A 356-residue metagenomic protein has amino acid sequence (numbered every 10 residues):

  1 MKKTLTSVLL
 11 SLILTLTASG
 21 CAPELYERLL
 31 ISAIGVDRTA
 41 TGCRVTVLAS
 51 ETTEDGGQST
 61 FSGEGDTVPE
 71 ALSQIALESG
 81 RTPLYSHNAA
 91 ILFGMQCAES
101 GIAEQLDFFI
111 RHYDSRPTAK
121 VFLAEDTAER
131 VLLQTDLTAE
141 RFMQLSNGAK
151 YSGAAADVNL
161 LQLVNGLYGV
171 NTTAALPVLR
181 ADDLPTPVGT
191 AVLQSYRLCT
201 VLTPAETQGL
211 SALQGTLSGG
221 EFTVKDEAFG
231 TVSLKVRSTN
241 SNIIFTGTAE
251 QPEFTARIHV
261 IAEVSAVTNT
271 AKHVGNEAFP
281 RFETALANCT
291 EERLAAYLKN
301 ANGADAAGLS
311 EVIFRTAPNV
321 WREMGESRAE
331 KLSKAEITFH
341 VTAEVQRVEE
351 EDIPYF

Functional and structural regions predicted by a protein language model:
L5-F356: Membrane-proximal alpha-helical signals and transmembrane carboxylates
